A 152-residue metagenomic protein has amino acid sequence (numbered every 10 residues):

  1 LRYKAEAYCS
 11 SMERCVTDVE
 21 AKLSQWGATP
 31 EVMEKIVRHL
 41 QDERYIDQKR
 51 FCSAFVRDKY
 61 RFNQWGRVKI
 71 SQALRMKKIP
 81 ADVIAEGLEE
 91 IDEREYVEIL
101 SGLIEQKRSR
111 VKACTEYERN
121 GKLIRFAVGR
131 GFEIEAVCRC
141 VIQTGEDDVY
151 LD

Functional and structural regions predicted by a protein language model:
L1-D152: An alpha-helical, amphipathic repeat domain used for nucleic-acid recognition, typified by the mTERF helical solenoid
